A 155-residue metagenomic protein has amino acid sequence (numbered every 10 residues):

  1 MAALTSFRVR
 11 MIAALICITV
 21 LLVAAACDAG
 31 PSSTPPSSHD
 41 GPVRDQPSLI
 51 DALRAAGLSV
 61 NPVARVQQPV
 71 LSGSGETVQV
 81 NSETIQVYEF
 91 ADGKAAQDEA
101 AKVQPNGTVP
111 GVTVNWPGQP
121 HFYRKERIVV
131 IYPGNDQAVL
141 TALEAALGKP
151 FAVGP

Functional and structural regions predicted by a protein language model:
A3-I16: Bacterial N-terminal signal peptides that target proteins for export
V23-A26: C-terminal motif of bacterial Sec signal peptides marking the signal peptidase cleavage site
D28-P31: Bacterial signal peptide processing site
S33-P47, K149-P155: Low-complexity, Pro/Thr/Ser/Glu-rich flexible segments characteristic of extracytoplasmic/periplasmic regions
P35-D40, T84-E89, R127-G134: Second-shell loop/turn segments in exported
V43-P117: Short, solvent-exposed recognition patches
P110-P155: A short, solvent-exposed beta-edge/loop patch
